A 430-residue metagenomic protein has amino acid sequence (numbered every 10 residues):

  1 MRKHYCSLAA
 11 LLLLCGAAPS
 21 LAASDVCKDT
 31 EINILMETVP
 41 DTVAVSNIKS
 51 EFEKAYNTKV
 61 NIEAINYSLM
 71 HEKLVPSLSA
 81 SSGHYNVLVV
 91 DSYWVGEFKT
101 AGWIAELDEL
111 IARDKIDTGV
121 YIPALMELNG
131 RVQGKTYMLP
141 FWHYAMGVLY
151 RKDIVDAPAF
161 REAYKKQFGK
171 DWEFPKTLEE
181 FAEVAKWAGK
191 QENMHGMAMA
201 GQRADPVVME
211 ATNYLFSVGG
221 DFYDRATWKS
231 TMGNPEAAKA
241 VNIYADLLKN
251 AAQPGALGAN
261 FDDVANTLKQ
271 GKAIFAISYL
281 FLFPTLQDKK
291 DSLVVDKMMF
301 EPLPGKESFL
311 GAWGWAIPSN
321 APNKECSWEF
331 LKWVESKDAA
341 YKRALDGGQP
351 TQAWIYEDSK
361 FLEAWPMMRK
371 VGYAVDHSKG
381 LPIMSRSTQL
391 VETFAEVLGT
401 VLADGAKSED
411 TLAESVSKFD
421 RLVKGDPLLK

Functional and structural regions predicted by a protein language model:
M1-I32, I111, D420-K430: Short, low-complexity disordered leader/linker segments with a strong preference for bacterial N-terminal type II
A22-N33, E53-K54, G134-K135, K186-N193 (+1 more regions): Immediate post-signal peptide segment of exported/extracytoplasmic ligand-binding proteins
V26, S92-G147, E179, E210 (+4 more regions): Hinge/lid segment of periplasmic solute-binding proteins
C27, E31, E37, V295-D296 (+3 more regions): Long, aromatic- and glycine/proline-rich binding clefts that accommodate carbohydrate-like moieties
D29, D108-Y121, E162-F174, M197 (+6 more regions): Short, solvent-exposed loop/beta-turn-alpha elements that line the ligand-binding surface or hinge of extracytoplasmic
N47-I122, R131, K135-M138, P158-A159 (+4 more regions): Extracytoplasmic "Venus flytrap"/periplasmic binding protein-like
K54, S79, G134, I154 (+7 more regions): Extracytoplasmic/periplasmic substrate-recognition and gating elements
E180-A188, G220, R225-G258: Glycine-centered hinge/linker elements that transmit conformational signals in sensory and ligand-binding systems
